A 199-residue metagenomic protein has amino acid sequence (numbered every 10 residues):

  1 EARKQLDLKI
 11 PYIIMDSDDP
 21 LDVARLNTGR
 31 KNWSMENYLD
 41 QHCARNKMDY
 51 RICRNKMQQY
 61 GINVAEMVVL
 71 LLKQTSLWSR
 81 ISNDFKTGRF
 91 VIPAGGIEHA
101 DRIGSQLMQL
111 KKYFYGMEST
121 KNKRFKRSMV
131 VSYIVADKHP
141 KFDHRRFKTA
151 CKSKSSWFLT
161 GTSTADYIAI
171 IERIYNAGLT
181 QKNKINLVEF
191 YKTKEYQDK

Functional and structural regions predicted by a protein language model:
A2-K199: Accessory terminal alpha-helical modules
